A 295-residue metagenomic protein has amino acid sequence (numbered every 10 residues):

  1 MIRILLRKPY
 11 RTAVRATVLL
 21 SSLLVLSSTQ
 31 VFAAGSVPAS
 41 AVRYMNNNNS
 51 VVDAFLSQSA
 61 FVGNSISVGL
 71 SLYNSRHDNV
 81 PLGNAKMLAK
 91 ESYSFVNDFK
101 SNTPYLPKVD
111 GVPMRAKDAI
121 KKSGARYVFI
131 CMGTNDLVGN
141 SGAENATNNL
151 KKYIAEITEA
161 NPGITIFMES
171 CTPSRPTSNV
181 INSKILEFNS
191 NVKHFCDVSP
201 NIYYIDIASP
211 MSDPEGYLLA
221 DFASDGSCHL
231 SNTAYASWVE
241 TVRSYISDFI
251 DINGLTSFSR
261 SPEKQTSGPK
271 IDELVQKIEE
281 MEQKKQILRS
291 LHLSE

Functional and structural regions predicted by a protein language model:
I4-V18: Bacterial N-terminal signal peptides that target proteins for export
V18-Q30: Hydrophobic core
S27-Y44: Sec-dependent signal peptide cleavage junction
N49, D53-N148: Conserved SGNH/GDSL esterase-like catalytic core that processes O-acyl groups on lipids and polysaccharides
A143-Y153, K184-N189: Charged helix-capping and loop-helix junction motifs
N161-T165: A short helix->loop->beta-strand "cap" motif at the edges of active sites that frequently abuts
P173-S294: Catalytic His-Asp segment of secreted/periplasmic serine-dependent ester chemistry enzymes
